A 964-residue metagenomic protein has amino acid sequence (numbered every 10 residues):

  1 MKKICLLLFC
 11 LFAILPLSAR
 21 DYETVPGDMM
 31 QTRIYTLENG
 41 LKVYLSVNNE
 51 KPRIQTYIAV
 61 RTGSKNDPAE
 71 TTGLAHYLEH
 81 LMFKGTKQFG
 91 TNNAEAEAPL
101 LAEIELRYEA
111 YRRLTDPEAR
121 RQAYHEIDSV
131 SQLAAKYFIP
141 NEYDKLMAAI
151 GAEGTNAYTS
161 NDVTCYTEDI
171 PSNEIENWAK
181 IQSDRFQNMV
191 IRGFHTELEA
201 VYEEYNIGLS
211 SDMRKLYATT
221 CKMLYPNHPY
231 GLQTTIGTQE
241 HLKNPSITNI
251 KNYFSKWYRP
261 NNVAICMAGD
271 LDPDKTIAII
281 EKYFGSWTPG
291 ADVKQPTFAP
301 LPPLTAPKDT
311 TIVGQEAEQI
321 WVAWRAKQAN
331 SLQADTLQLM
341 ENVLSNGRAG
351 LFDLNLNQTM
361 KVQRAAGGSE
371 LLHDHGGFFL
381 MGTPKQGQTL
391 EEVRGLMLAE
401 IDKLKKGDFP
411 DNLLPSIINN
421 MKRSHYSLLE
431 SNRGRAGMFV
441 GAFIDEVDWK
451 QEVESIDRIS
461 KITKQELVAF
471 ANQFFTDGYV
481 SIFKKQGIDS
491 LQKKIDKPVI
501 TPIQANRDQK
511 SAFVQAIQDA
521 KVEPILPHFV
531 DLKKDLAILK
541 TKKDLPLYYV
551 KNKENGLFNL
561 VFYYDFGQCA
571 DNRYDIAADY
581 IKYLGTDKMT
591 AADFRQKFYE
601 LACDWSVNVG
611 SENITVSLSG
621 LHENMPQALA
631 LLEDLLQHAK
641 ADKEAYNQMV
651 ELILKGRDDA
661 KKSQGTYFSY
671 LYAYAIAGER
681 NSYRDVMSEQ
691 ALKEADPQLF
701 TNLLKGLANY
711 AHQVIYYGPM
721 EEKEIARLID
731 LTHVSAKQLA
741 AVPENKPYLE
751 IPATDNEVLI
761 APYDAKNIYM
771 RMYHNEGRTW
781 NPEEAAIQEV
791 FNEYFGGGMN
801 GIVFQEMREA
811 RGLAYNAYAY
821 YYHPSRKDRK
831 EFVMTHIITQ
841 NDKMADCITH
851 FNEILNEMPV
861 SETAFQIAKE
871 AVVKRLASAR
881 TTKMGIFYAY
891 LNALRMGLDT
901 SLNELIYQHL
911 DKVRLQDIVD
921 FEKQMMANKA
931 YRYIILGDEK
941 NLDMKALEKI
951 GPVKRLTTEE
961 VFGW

Functional and structural regions predicted by a protein language model:
I4-A13: Sec-dependent N-terminal signal peptides
L17-A19: Boundary at the C-terminal end of the N-terminal hydrophobic targeting segment
V25-K51, I525-N555: N- or domain-start disorder-to-order transition segments that initiate the globular core
T36, A94-K294, Q328, T359-D519 (+2 more regions): Charge-rich, well-structured scaffold segments of protease-associated domains
N39, N48-E50, A59-G63, T86-K87 (+20 more regions): Solvent-exposed coil/turn segments that connect beta secondary-structure elements in extracytoplasmic/periplasmic
G40, N49-A98, V322, L332-L344 (+7 more regions): Active/ligand-binding-proximal structured segments within catalytic/core domains that scaffold catalytic residues
N206-L209, D292-A349, M381, A505-V522 (+5 more regions): His/Glu-based metal-binding/catalytic segments typifying zinc-dependent metallopeptidases
